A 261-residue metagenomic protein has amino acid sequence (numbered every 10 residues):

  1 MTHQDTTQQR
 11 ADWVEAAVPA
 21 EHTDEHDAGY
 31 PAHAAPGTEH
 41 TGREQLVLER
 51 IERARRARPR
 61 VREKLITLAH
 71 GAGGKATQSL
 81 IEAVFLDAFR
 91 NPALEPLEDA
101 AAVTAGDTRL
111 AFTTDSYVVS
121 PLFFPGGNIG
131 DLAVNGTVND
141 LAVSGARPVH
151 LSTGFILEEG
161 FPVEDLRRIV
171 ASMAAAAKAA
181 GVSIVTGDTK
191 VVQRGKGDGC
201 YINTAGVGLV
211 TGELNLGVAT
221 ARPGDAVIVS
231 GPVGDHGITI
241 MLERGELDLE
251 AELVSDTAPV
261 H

Functional and structural regions predicted by a protein language model:
T2-H261: Helix-biased detector of long, well-ordered alpha-helical tracts
